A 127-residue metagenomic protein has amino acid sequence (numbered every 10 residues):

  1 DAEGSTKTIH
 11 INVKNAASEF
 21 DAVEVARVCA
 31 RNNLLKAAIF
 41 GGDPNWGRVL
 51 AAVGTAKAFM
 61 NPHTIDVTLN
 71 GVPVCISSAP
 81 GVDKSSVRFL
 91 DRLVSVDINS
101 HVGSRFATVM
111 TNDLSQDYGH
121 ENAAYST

Functional and structural regions predicted by a protein language model:
D1-G4: Glycine- and Gly-Pro-enriched alpha-helical subdomains that act as flexible, kink-prone "lid/hinge" or packing modules
T6-T8, P62: Short secondary-structure junction motifs
T8-N15: Short glycine-rich or small-residue beta-strand-to-loop segments that form or flank ligand, phosphate, metal/Fe-S
N15, E19, V23-T127: Internal helix-turn-beta structural module
